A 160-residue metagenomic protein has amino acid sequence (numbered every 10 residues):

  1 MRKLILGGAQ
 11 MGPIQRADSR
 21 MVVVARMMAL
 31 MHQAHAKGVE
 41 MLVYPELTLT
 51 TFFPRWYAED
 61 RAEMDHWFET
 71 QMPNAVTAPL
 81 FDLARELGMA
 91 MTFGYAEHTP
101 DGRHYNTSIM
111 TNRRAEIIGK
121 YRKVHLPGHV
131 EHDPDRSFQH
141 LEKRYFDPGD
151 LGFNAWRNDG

Functional and structural regions predicted by a protein language model:
M1-I14: Short beta-strand segments enriched in small/hydrophobic residues
L6, M31-Y57, R61, A84 (+1 more regions): Active-site beta-strand/loop signature of hydrolases that rely on acidic residues for catalysis
M11-H32: N-terminal phosphate-binding loop and adjacent alpha-helix
G12, T48, A96-E97: Catalytic metal-binding/acid-base residues of hydrolase active sites
F53-F68, S108-M110: Surface-exposed, active-site-proximal loop segments in enzymatic domains
E63-A78, H140-Y145: A short acidic, glycine-rich active-site loop that binds or catalyzes chemistry on phosphate/adenosine moieties
Q71-E97: A short, hydrophobic beta-strand-centered structural micro-motif
D82, T99-G160: Active-site catalytic loop in hydrolytic enzyme cores
